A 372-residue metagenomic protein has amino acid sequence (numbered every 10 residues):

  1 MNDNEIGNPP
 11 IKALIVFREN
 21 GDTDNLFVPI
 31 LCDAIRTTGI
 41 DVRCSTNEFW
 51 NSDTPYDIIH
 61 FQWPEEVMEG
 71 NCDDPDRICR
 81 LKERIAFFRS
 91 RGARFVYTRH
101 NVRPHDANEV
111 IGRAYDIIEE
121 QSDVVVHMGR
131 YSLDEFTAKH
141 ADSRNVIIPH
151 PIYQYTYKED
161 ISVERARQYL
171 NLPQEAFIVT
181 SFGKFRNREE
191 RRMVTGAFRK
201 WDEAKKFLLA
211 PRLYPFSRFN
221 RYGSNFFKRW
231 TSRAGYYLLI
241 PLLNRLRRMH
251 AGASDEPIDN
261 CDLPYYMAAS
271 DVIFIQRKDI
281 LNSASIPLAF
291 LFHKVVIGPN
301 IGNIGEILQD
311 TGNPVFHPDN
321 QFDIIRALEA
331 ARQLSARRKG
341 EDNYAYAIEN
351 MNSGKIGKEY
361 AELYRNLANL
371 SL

Functional and structural regions predicted by a protein language model:
E120-T137, A141-E159: Donor nucleotide-sugar binding/catalytic pocket of nucleotide-sugar-dependent glycosyltransferases
K158-L172: A short helix/loop element that forms part of the nucleotide-sugar donor recognition site in Leloir-type
L172-E189, T195-R199, L208-L209: Conserved donor-binding/catalytic core segment of Leloir-type glycosyltransferases
N220-Y265: Nucleotide-activated donor-binding/catalytic signature segment of Leloir-type glycosyltransferases, i.e., the conserved
I275, V295-G298: Short hydrophobic beta-strand element within catalytic cores of glycosyltransferases and related nucleotide-activated
L288, I301-V315: Short acidic/histidine- and often glycine-rich active-site loop of Leloir-type glycosyltransferases that engages
Q309-F322, E329-A336: Conserved acidic donor-binding segment of nucleotide-sugar-dependent glycosyltransferases
S335-A368: A charged, aromatic-enriched C-terminal amphipathic alpha-helix characteristic of glycosyltransferases across folds
